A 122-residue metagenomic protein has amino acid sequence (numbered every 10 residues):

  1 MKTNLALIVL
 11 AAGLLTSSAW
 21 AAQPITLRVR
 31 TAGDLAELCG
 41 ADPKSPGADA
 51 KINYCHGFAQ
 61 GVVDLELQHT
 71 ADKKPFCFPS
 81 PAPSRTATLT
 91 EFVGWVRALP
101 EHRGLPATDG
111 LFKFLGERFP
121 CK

Functional and structural regions predicted by a protein language model:
M1-K2: N-terminal secretory signal peptides that target proteins for export/translocation
A6-T16: Bacterial N-terminal signal peptides
S17-Q23: Sec/Tat signal peptide C-region and signal peptidase I cleavage site
T26-E91: Short N-proximal segments of mature Sec-exported proteins
G61-Q68, A98, E117-C121: Amphipathic alpha-helical interaction surfaces
W95-A98, H102-G104: Membrane-helix boundary connector in multi-pass membrane proteins
R103-K122: C-terminal partner/receptor-binding element of secreted or periplasmic proteins
